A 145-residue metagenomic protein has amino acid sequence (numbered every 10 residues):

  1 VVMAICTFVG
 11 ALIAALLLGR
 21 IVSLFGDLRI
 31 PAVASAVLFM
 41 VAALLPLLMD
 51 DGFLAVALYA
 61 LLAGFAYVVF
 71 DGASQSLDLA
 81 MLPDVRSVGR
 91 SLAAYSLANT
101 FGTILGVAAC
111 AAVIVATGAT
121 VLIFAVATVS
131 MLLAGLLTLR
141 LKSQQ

Functional and structural regions predicted by a protein language model:
V1-F8: Loop-to-transmembrane helix entry
I13-D27, I114: Helix-to-loop junctions at the C-terminal end of transmembrane segments in multipass secondary transporters
I30-L44, T128: Structural signature of the two symmetry-related core transmembrane helices
L47-Y59: Helix-loop junctions at membrane interfaces in 12-TM secondary transporters
V69-P83: Intracellular juxtamembrane helix-capping segments at the cytosolic ends of symmetry-related transmembrane helices
S87-V115: A late C-terminal transmembrane helix in Major Facilitator Superfamily
A112-M131: A membrane-interface helix-boundary motif in multi-pass transporters
A125-Q145: Multi-pass alpha-helical transporter architecture, strongest for 12-TM Major Facilitator/SLC carriers used
